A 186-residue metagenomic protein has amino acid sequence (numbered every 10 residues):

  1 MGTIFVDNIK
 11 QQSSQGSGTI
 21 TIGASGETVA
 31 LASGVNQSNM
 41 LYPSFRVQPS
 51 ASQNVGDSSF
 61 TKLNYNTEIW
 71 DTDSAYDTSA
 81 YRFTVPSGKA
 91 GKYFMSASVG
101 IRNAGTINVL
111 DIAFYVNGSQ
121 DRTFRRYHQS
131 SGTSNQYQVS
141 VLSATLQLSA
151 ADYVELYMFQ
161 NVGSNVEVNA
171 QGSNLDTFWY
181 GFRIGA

Functional and structural regions predicted by a protein language model:
M1-Q15, G185-A186: Short, intrinsically disordered N-terminal pre-domain segments
G2, D7, G18-I20, E27 (+1 more regions): The right-handed parallel beta-helix/beta-solenoid scaffold, focusing on the short coil/turn and N-cap positions
T3, S14-G16, D77, M95 (+2 more regions): Residues that act as N-cap/strand-start positions at coil-to-secondary-structure junctions
Q15, A24, P86-G88, S149: A short, compositionally biased micro-patch
G26-I107, V116, Q120, F124-S131 (+2 more regions): Terminal (often C-terminal
D111-Y115, E155: Beta-strand signatures of extracellular beta-sandwich domains
S134-E155, N161-V162: Short, surface-exposed tryptophan/glycine-enriched loops that mediate extracellular molecular recognition
